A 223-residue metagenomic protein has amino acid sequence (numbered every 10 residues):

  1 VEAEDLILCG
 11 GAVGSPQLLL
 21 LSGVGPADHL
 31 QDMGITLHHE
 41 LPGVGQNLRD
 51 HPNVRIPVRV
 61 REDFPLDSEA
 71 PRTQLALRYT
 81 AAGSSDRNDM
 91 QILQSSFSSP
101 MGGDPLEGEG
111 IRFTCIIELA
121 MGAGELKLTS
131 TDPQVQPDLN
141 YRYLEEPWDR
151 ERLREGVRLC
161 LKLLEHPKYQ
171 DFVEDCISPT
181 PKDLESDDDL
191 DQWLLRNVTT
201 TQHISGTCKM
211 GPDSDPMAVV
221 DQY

Functional and structural regions predicted by a protein language model:
V1-S68, S130-T131: Glycine-rich loop(s) and the adjacent beta-strand/alpha-helix scaffold that form part
R61-P65, R72-Y223: FAD-dependent oxidoreductase catalytic-site/capping-region signature
